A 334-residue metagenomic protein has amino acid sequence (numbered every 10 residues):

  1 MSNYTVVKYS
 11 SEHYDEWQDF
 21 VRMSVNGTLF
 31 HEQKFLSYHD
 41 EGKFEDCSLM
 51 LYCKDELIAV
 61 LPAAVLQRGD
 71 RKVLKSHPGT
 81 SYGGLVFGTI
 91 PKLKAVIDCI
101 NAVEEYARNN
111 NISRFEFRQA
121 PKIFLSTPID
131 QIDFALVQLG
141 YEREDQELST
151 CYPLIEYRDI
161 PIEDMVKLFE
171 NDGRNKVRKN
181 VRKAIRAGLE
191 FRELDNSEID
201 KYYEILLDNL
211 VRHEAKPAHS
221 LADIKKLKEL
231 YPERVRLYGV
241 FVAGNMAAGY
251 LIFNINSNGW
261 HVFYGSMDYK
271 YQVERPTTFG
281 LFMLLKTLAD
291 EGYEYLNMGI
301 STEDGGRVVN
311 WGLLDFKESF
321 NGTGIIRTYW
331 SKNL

Functional and structural regions predicted by a protein language model:
Y4, K8-K54, I58-D70, P121-K270: A conserved beta-strand-loop-helix scaffold within acyl/acetyltransferase catalytic domains
F20, Y106-N110, T287: Short alpha-helical functional segments enriched in proximate histidine and acidic residues
E41, L74, G306-V309: Short glycine-biased active-site loop of nucleotidyltransferases that positions the nucleotide triphosphate and helps
F44-D46, N110-I112, D290-Y293: Short, high-confidence coil segments that cap the C-terminus of an alpha-helix and link into the following beta-strand
M50-Y52, K92, I97-E104, I224-L334: Aromatic (often tryptophan-rich) hydrophobic motifs at membrane interfaces
V65-G84: Conserved acyl-donor/pantetheine-binding loop and adjacent beta-alpha core of acyl/acetyltransferases and related
P78-Y82, D145, G312, I325: Short, solvent-exposed loop/turn segments at the edges of secondary structure
G79-S126: A gly/proline- and charged-residue-enriched helix-loop-helix capping module
